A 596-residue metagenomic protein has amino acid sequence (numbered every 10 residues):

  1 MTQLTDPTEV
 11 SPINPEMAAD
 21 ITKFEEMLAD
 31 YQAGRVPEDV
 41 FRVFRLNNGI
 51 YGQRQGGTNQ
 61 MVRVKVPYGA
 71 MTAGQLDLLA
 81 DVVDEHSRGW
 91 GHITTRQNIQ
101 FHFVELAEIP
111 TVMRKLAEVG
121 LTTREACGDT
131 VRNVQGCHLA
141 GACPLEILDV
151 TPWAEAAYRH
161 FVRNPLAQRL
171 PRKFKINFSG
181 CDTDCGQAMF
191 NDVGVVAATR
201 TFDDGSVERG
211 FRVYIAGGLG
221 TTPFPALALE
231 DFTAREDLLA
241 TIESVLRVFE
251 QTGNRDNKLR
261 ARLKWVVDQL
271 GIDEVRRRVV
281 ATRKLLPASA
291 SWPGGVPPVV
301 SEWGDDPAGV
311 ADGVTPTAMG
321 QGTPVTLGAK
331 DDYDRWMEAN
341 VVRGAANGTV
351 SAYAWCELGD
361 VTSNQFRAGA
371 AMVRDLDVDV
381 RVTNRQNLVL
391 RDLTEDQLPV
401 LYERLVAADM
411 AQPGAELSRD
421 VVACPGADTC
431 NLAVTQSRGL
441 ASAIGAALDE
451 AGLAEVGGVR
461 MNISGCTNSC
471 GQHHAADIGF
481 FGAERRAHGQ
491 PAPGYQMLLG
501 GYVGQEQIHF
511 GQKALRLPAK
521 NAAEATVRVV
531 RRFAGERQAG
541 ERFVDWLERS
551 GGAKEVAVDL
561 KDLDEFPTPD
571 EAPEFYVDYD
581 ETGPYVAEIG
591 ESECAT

Functional and structural regions predicted by a protein language model:
M1-T596: Peripheral terminal and linker regions in Fe-S/redox and tRNA-modifying enzymes
